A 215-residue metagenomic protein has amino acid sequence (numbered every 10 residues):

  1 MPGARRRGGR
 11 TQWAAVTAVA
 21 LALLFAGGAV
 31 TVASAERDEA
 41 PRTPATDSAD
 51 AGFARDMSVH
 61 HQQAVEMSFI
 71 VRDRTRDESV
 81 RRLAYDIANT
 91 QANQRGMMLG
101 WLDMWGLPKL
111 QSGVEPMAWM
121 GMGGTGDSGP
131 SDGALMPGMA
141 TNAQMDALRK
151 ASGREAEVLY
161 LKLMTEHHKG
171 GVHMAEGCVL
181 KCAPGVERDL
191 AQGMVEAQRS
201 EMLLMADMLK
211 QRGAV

Functional and structural regions predicted by a protein language model:
P2-V215: All-alpha RGS (Regulator of G-protein Signaling) helical domain and cognate RGS-like helical scaffolds
